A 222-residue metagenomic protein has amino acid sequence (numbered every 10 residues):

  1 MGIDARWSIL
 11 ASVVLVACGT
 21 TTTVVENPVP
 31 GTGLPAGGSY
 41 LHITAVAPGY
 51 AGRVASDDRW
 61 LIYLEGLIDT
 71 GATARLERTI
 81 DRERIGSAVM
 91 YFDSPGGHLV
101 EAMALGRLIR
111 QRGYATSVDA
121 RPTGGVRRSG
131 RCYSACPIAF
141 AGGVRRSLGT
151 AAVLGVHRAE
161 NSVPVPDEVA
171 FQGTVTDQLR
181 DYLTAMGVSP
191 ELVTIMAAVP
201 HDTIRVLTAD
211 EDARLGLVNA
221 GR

Functional and structural regions predicted by a protein language model:
M1-S8: Bacterial N-terminal signal peptides that target proteins for export
S8-A17: Bacterial N-terminal signal peptides
G19-T21: Bacterial signal peptide processing site
T44-A74: STAS-typified acidic loop motif
L67-A88: A short, well-ordered alpha-helical element
G86-E101, A115-P122: Short, glycine-/small-residue-enriched flexible loop/hinge segments at domain edges that mediate gating
R110, Y114-E160: Glycine-rich beta-to-alpha active-site loop
H157-R222: Charged, glycine-interspersed solvent-exposed loop segments at helix/strand-loop junctions that cap or gate access
